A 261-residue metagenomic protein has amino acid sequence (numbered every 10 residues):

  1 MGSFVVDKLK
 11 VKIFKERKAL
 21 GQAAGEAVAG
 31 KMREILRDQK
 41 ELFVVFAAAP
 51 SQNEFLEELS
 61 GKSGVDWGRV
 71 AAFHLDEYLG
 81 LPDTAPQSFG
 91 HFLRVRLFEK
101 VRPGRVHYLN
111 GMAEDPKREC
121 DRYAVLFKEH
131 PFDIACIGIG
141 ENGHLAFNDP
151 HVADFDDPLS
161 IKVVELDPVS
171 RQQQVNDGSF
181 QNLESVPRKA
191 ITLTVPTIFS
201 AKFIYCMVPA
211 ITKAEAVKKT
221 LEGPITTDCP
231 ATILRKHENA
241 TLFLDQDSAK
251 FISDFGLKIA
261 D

Functional and structural regions predicted by a protein language model:
M1-F43: N-terminal glycine-/serine-/threonine-rich phosphate-binding loop
G2, L193-P196, S200-A260: ATP/nucleoside-binding phosphotransfer catalytic cores, i.e., glycine-rich phosphate-binding loops
G2-K8, W67-C136: Ligand-binding beta-strand-loop-alpha-helix segment within the catalytic cores of soluble metabolic enzymes
R33-S63: Glycine-rich N-terminal segment of FAD-binding domains in flavoprotein oxidoreductases, spanning the beta-loop-helix
E41-V45, P50-S51, L126-D154: A glycine-rich beta-strand to alpha-helix segment that forms a phosphate/ribose-binding loop at ligand/cofactor sites
V45-A49, H74, L109-N110, C136-I139 (+2 more regions): Short beta-strand segments
E57-W67, P150-L159: A glycine- and small-aliphatic-rich helix-loop capping segment at beta-alpha/alpha-beta transitions that lines
A146-L193: Class I SAM-dependent methyltransferase SAM-binding "motif I" and its flanking Rossmann-like core
